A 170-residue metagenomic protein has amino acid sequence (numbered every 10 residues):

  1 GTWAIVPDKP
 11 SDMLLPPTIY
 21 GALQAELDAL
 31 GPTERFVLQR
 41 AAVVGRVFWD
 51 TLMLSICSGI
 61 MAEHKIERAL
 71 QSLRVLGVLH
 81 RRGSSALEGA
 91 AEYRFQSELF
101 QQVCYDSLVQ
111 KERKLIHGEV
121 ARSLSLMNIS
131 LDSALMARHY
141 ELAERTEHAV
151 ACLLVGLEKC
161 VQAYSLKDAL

Functional and structural regions predicted by a protein language model:
G1-D168: Short secondary-structure boundary elements
